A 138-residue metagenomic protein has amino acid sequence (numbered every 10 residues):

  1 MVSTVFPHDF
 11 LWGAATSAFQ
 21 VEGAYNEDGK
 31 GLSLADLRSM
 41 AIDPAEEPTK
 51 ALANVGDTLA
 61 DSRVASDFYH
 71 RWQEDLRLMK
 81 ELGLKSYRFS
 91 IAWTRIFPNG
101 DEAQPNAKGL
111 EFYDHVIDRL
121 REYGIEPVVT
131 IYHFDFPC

Functional and structural regions predicted by a protein language model:
M1-W12, A18, A65: Mature N-terminal, pre-catalytic/accessory segment of carbohydrate-active enzymes
D9-L11, Y69, S86: A common structural microfeature
G13, R71, F112: Charged catalytic carboxylate motif
Q20-Y25: Short, solvent-exposed loop/turn elements at domain surfaces
D28-R63, D101-A107, D135: Aromatic- and acidic-residue-enriched carbohydrate-binding clefts of CAZyme catalytic domains
E46, E74-C138: Substrate-binding cleft and catalytic face of glycoside hydrolase catalytic domains, especially the flexible beta-alpha
G56-E81, D101: Asp/Glu-centered strand-loop micro-motifs enriched in Gly/Pro and often flanked by an aromatic residue
